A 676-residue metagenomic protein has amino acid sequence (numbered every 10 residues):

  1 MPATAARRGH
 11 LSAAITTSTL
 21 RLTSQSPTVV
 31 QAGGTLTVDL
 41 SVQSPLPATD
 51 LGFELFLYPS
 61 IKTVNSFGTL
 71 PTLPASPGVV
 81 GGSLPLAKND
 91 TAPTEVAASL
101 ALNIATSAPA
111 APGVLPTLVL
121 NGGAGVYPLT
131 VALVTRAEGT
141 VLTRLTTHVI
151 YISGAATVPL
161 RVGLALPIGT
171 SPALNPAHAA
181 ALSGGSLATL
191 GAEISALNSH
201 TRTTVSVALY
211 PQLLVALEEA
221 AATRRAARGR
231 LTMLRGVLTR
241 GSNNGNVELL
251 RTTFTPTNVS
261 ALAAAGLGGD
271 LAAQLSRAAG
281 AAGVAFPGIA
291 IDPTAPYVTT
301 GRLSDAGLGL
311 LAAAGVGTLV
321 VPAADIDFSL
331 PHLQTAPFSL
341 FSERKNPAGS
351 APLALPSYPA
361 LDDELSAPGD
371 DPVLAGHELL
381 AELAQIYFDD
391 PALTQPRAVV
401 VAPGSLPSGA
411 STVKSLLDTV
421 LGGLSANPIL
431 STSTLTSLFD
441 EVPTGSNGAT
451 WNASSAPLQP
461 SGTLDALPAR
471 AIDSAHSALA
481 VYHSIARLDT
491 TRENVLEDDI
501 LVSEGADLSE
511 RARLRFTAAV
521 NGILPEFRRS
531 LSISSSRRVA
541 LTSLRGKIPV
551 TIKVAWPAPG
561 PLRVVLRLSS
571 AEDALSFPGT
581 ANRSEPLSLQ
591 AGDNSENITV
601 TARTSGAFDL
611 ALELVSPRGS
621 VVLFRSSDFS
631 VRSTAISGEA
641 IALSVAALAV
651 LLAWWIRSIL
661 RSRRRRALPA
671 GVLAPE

Functional and structural regions predicted by a protein language model:
T19-P59, A540-P549: Contiguous beta-strand segments within globular domains
V30-A32, L46, N597, S605-E676: Acidic, serine/threonine- and proline-rich intrinsically disordered appendage/tail regions
S41-Q43, S195-T201, V205, G280-I289 (+3 more regions): Catalytic grooves of carbohydrate-active enzymes
L57-V79, S569-R583, G619-V621: Short aromatic-acidic-glycine turn motif
P74-L118, F577-S605: Intrinsically disordered, low-complexity Pro/Gly/Ser/Thr-rich segments with frequent PxxP/GP/PP motifs and embedded
A137-V162, S620-A642: Short beta-strand elements
T140-N243, E248: Active-site beta->alpha N-cap acidic-glycine motif
D489-D499, E504-S637: Membrane-proximal extracellular "stem/stalk" segments of glycoproteins immediately N-terminal to a transmembrane helix
